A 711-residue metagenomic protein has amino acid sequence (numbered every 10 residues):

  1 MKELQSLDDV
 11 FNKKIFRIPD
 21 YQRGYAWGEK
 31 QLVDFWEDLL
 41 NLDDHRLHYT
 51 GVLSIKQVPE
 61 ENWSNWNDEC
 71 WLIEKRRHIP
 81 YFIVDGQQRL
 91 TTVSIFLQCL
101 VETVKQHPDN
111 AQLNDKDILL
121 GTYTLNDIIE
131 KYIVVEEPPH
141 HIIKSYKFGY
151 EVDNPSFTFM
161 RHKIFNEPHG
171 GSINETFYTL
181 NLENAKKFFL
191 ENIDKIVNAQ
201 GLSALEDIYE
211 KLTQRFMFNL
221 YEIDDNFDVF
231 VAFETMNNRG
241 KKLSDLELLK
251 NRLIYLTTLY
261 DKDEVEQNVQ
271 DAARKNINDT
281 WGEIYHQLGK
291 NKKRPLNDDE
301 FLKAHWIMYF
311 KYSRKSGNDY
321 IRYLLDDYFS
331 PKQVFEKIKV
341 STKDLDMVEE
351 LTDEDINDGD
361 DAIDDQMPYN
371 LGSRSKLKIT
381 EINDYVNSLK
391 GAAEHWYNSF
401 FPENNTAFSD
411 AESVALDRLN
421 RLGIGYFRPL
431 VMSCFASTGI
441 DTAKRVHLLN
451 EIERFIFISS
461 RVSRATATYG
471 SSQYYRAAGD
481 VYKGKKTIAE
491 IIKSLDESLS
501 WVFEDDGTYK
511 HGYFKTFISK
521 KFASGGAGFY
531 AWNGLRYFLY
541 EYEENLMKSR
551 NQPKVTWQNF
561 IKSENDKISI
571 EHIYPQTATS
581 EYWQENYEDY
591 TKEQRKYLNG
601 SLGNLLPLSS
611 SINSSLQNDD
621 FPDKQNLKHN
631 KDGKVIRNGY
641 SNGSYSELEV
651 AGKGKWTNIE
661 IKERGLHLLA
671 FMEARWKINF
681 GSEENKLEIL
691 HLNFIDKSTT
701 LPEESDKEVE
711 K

Functional and structural regions predicted by a protein language model:
M1-V334, I338, T352, N618-D619 (+2 more regions): Glycine- and hydrophobic-rich flexible loops that cap the catalytic core of alpha/beta enzyme folds
Y49-I79, Y482, I492-E647, R664: Betabetaalpha-Me/HNH-type nuclease active-site subdomain
F82-R89, I208-T213, Y221-D228, E381 (+7 more regions): Secondary-structure capping and boundary motifs in well-ordered enzyme cores
Q87, I223, N251, D360 (+3 more regions): Residues immediately flanking
T103-Q106, G240, A436-K444, E543-P553: Short helix-capping/linker segments at secondary-structure and domain boundaries
F233, M432, L449, E453 (+4 more regions): Generic hydrophobic alpha-helical scaffold/packing signal
E234-T235, T438, S580: Catalytic palm subdomain of template-directed nucleic-acid polymerases, centered on the conserved carboxylate motif
L246-L249, L259-N545, A651, E688-E710: A cross-family structural signal marking well-folded subdomains
